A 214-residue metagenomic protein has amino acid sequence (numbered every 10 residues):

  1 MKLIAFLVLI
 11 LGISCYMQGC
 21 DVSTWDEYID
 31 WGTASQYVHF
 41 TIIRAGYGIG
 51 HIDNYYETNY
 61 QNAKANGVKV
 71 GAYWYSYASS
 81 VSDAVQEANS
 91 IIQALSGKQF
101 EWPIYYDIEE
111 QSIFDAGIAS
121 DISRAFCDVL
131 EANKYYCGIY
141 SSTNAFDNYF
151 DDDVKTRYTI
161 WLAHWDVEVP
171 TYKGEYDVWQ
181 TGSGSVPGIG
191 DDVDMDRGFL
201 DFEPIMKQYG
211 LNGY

Functional and structural regions predicted by a protein language model:
K2-C15: Cleavable N-terminal signal peptides of Sec/SRP-targeted secreted and luminal proteins
Y16-D26, W31, D153-Y214: Functionally critical loop-and-helix segments that line ligand-binding/catalytic clefts of soluble enzyme domains
Y16-Y136: Substrate-binding cleft of extracellular glycoside hydrolase catalytic domains
G50, S79, F146, V169 (+1 more regions): Flexible, glycine-rich phosphate/dinucleotide-binding loops and adjacent beta-alpha linkers at cofactor/substrate
W74, S141, H164: Short beta-strand/turn micro-motifs composed of small residues that flank or help shape donor/cofactor-binding pockets
S90-A94, D115-A125, A145-K155, W179-R197: Short secondary-structure transition/capping segments
I92-Y106, E110-S112, Y149-E175: Structural recognition of alpha->loop->beta junctions
K134-D147: Aromatic-lined carbohydrate-recognition surfaces of secreted/lumenal glycan-active proteins
